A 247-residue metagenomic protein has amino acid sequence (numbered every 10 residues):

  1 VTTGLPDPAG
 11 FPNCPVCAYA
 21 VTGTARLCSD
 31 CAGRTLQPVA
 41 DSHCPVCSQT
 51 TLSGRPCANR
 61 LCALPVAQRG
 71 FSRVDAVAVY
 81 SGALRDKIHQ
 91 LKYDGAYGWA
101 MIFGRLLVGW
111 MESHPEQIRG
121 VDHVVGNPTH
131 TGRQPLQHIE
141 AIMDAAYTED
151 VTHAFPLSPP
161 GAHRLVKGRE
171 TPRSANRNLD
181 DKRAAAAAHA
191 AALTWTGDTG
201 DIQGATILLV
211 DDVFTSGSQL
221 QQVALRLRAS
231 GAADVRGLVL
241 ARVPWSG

Functional and structural regions predicted by a protein language model:
V1-G247: Glycine-rich phosphate/pyrophosphate-handling loop used in enzymes and phosphotransfer proteins
